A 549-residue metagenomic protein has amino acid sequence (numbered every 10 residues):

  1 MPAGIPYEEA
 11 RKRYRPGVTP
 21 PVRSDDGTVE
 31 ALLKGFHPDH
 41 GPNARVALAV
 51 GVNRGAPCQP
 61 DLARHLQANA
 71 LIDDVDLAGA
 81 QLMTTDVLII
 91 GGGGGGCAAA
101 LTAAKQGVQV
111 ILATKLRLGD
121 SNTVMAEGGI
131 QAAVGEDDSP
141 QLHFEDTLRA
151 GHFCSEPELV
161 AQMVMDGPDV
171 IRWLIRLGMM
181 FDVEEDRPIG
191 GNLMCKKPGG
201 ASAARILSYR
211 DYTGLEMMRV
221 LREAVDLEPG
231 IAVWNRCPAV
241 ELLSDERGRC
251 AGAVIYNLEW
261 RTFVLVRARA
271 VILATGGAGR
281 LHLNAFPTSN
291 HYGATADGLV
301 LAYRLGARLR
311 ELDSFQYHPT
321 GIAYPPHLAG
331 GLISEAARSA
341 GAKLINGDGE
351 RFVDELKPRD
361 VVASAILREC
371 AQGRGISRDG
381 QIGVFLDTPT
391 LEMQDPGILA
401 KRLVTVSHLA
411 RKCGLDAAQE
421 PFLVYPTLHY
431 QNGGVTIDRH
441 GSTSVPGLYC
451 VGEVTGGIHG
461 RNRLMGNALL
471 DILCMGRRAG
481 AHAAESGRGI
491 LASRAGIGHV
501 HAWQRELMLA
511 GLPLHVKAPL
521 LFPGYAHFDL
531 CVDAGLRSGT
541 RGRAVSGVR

Functional and structural regions predicted by a protein language model:
M1, L301, A307-E420, H482-R488 (+1 more regions): An anion/pyrophosphate-binding glycine-rich loop and adjacent beta-alpha core in soluble alpha-beta enzymes
M1-V87: Extreme N-terminal leader/targeting segments of oxidoreductases
F36, H40-C58, I175-T262, R267 (+4 more regions): Conserved redox-cofactor binding core of oxidoreductases
A49-G51, G55, N235, V240-Y256 (+1 more regions): A glycine-rich dinucleotide-binding beta-alpha-beta segment and adjacent secondary-structure elements that constitute
A70, V75-T85, G94, T102 (+12 more regions): Glycine- and aromatic-enriched mobile tails/lids
L88-I90, V266-G276, Y449: Short hydrophobic core segments
L116-L148, H152, Q316-P319, H327-G331: Conserved N-terminal glycine-rich FAD pyrophosphate-binding loop of Rossmann-like flavoproteins
A270-H327, G331, R378, G466-H482: Glycine-rich loop(s) and the adjacent beta-strand/alpha-helix scaffold that form part
